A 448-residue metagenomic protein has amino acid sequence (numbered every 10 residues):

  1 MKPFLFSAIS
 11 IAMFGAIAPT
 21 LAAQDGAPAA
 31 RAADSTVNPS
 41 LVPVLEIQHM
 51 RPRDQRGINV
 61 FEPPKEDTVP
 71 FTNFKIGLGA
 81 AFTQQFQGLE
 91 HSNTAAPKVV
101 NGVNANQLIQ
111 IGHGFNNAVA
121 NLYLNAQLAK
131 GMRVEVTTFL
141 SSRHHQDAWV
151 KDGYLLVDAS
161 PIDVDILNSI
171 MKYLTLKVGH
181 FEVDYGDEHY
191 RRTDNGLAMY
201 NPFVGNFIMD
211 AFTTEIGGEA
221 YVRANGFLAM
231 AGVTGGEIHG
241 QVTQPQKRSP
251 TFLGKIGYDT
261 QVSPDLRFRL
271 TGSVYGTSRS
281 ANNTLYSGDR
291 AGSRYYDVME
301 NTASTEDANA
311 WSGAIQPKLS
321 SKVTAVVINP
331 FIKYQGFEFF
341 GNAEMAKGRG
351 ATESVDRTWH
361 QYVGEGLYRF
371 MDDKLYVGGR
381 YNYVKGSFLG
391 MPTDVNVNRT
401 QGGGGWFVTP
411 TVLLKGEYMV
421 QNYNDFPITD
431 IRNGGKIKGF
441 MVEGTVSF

Functional and structural regions predicted by a protein language model:
P3-S7, M13-T83, H91-N93, D165-I166: N-terminal periplasmic/intermembrane-space "pro-region" immediately following the signal or transit peptide
F14-G15, F227, T429: Hydrophobic alpha-helical membrane context
L21-A22, Q85-F86, Y185, S263 (+3 more regions): Residues at secondary-structure transition points
A29, V37-N38, V42, E46-R53 (+7 more regions): Outer-membrane beta-barrel pore domains
D67-H91, N104-H239, P245-R279, E365-R369 (+3 more regions): Outer membrane beta-barrel
N93-V100: Short Gly/aromatic-enriched secondary-structure transition segments
